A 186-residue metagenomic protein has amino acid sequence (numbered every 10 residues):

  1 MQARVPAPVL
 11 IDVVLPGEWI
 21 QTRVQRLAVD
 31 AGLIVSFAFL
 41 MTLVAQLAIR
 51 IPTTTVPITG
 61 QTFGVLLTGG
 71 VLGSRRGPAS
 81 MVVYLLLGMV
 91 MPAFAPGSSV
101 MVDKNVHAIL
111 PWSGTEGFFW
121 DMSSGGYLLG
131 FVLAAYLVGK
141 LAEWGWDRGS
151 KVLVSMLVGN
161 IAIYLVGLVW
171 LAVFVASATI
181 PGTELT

Functional and structural regions predicted by a protein language model:
Q2-V83, M89-V90: Hydrophobic transmembrane alpha-helices
R4-I11, A93-L110, A176-T186: Peri-membrane helix termini and adjoining interfacial loops of integral membrane proteins
S36, V82-L86, G125, V154 (+1 more regions): Hydrophobic residues within alpha-helical transmembrane segments of multi-pass solute transporters/permease subunits
Q46-P57, V83-A134: Interfacial aromatic-anchored transmembrane helix boundaries in multi-pass membrane proteins
T54, A142-T186: Membrane-embedded alpha-helical hairpins and interfacial helices in multi-pass inner-membrane proteins
V71-R75, L137-G145: Structural signal for the C-terminal ends of transmembrane alpha-helices and the immediately following loop
G77-M81, L128, V152: Alpha-helical transmembrane segments and their helix-entry boundary regions
V90, M122-V132, Y136, K140 (+2 more regions): Mid-bilayer segments of alpha-helical transmembrane spans in multi-pass integral membrane proteins that mediate
